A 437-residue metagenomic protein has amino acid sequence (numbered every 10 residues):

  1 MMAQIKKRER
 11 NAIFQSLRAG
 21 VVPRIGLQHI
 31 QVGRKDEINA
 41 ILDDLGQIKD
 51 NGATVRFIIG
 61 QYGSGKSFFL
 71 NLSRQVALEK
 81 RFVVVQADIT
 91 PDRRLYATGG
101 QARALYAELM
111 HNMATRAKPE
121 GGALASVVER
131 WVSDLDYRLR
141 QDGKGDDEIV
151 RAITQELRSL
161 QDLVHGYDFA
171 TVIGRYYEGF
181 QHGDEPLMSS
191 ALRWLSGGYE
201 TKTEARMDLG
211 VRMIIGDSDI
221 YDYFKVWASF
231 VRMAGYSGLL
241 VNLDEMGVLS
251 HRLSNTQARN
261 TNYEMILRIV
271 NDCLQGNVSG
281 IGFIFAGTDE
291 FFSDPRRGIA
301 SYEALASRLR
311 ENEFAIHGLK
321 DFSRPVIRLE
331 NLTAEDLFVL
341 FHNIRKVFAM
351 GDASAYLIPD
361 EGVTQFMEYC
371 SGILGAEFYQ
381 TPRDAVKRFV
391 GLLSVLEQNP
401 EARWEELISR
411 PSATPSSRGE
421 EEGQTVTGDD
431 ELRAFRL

Functional and structural regions predicted by a protein language model:
M1-T54, A402-L437: A short, basic N-terminal segment
R8-E9, M188-V241, E245-D360: The catalytic "switch" region of P-loop NTPases
V22-L27, R56, I89-T90, D208-R212 (+2 more regions): Glycine- and acidic
I38, L70, A102-Y106, R259-I266: Amphipathic alpha-helical segments in well-structured domains
L42, R74, Y106, M110 (+4 more regions): Short, well-ordered alpha-helical packing segments
F57, S64, F68-Y236, E397-E401: P-loop NTPase nucleotide-binding core
F68, L135-R138, R252, A413-E420: Eukaryote-specific, cytoplasm-facing alpha-helical/coiled-coil scaffolding segments in long proteins
R175-R193, I316-G318, E330-L437: C-terminal alpha-helical "lid" subdomain
